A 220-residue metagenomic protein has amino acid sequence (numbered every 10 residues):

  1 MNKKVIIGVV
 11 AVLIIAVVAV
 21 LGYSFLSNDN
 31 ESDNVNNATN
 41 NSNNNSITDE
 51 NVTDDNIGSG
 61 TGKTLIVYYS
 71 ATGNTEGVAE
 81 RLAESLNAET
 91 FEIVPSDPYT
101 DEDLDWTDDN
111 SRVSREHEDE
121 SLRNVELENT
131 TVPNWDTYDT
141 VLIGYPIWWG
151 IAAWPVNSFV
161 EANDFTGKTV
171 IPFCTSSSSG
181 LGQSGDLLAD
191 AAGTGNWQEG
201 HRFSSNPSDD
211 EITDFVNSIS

Functional and structural regions predicted by a protein language model:
M1-I14: N-terminal Sec-pathway targeting helices
I7-G8, L21-S220: Active-site-proximal alpha-helix that buttresses catalytic centers in soluble enzyme cores
I14-G22: Hydrophobic membrane-targeting signal helices
